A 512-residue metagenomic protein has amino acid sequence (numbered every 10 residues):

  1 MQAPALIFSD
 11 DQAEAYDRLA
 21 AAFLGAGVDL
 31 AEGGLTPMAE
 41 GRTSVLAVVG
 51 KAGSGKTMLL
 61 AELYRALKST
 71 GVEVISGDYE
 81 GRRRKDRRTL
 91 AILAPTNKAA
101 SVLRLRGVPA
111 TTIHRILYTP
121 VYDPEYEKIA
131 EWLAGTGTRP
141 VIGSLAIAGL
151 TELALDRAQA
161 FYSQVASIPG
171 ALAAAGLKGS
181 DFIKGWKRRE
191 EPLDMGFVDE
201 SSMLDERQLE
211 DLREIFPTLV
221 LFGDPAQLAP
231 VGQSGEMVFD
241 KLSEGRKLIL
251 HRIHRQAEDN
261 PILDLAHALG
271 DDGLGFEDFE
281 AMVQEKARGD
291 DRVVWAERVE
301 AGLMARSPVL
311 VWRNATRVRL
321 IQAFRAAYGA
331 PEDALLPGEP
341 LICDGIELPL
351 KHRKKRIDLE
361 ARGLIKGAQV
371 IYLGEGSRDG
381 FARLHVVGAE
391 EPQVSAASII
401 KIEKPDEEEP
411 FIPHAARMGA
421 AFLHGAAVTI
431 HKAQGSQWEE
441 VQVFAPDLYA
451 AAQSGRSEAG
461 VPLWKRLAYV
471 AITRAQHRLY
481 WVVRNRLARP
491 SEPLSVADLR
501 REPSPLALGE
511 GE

Functional and structural regions predicted by a protein language model:
M1-L6, A47-V49: Conserved adenine-nucleotide phosphate-binding loops and their immediately adjacent elements
L6-G34: N-terminal pre-P-loop "Q-motif" helix
L19-A20, G27, M38-R42, V74-I75 (+3 more regions): Conserved helicase motor core of P-loop NTPases
E40, S44-G135, R139-P140, I147-E280: ASCE P-loop NTPase helicase motor core
S54-A61, A110-I113, T119, R306-G509: Core RecA-like ATPase module of SF1/SF2 helicases and allied nucleic-acid translocases
L172-G176, G196-S201, A281-D290, G419 (+1 more regions): Short, flexible loop segments at the rims of nucleotide/cofactor-binding pockets, characterized by
E200-S202, W295-G302, A421-T429: Phosphate-interacting basic helix/loop segments used at nucleotide- and nucleic-acid interfaces
